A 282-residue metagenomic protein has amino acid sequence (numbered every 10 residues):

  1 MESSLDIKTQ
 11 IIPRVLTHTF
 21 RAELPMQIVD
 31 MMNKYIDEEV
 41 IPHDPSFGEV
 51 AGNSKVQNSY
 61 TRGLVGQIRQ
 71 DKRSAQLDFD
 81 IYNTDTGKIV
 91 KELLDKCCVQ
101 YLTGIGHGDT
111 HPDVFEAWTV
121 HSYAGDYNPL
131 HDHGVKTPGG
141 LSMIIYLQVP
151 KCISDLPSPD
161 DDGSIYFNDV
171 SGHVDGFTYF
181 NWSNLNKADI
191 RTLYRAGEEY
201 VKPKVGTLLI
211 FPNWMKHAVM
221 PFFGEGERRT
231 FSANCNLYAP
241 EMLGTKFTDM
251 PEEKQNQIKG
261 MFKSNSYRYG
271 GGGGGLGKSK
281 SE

Functional and structural regions predicted by a protein language model:
M1-H107, G125-N128, L276, K280: Non-heme Fe(II)/2-oxoglutarate
I12-R14, H111-D113, T137, V174: A short, polar/charged loop/turn motif at coil->beta-strand junctions and beta-hairpin connectors
H18, F115-A117, L141-M143, R229-A233: Hydrophobic residues positioned within well-ordered beta-strands of beta-sheet architectures
I28-E39, L94, Y146, R229-L237 (+1 more regions): Short, Φ-rich (hydrophobic/aromatic) sequence segments
I89, V114, P138, S142 (+1 more regions): Short, well-structured alpha-helical interface segments that form or flank functional binding sites
I105-A117: A short coil-to-beta-strand element that immediately follows conserved catalytic motifs
W118-I210, M220, G226, E241-T245: Catalytic core of non-heme Fe(II) oxygenases with the double-stranded beta-helix
N186-E282: Catalytic core of Fe(II)/2-oxoglutarate
